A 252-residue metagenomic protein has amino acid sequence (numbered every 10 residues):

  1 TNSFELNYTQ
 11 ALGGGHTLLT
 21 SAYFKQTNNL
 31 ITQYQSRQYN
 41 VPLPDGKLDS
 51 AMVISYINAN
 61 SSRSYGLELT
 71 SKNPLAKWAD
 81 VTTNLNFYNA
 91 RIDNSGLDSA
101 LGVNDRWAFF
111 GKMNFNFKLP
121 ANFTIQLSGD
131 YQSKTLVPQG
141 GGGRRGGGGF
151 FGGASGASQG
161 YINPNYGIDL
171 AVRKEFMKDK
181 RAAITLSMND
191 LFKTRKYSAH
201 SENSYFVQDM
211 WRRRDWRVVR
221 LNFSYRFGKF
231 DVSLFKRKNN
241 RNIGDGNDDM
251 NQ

Functional and structural regions predicted by a protein language model:
T1-N2, T9, S62-S64, K72 (+3 more regions): Active-site-proximal structural scaffolding
S3, T17-N84, N94-S99, F110: Outer membrane beta-barrel strand-and-loop segments of large Gram-negative receptors, especially TonB-dependent
E5-T9, L19-S21, N58, E68-T70 (+4 more regions): Outer-membrane beta-barrel architecture
A11-G13, P74, E175-M177: Short solvent-exposed strand-capping/beta-turn motif centered on an Asx-Ser/Thr pair
G13-G15, K25-N29, W78, Y88-I92 (+3 more regions): Structural signature of outer-membrane beta-barrel domains
A22, L30-Q38, P44-G46, Y88 (+4 more regions): Outer-membrane beta-barrel translocator domains and adjoining extracellular loop/strand segments of Gram-negative
N73-N89, N116, I125-S133: Surface-exposed extracellular loop regions of Gram-negative outer-membrane beta-barrel proteins
N104-Q252: Conserved C-terminal beta-signal and adjacent last beta-strands/turns of outer-membrane beta-barrel proteins
